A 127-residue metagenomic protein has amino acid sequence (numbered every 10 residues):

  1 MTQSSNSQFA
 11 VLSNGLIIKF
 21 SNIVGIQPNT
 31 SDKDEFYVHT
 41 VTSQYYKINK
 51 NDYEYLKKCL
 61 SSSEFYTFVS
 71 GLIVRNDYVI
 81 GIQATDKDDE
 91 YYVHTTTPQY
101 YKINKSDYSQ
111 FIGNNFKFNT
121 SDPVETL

Functional and structural regions predicted by a protein language model:
M1-L127: Eukaryotic intrinsically disordered, low-complexity regulatory linkers and tails enriched in Ser/Thr/Pro
